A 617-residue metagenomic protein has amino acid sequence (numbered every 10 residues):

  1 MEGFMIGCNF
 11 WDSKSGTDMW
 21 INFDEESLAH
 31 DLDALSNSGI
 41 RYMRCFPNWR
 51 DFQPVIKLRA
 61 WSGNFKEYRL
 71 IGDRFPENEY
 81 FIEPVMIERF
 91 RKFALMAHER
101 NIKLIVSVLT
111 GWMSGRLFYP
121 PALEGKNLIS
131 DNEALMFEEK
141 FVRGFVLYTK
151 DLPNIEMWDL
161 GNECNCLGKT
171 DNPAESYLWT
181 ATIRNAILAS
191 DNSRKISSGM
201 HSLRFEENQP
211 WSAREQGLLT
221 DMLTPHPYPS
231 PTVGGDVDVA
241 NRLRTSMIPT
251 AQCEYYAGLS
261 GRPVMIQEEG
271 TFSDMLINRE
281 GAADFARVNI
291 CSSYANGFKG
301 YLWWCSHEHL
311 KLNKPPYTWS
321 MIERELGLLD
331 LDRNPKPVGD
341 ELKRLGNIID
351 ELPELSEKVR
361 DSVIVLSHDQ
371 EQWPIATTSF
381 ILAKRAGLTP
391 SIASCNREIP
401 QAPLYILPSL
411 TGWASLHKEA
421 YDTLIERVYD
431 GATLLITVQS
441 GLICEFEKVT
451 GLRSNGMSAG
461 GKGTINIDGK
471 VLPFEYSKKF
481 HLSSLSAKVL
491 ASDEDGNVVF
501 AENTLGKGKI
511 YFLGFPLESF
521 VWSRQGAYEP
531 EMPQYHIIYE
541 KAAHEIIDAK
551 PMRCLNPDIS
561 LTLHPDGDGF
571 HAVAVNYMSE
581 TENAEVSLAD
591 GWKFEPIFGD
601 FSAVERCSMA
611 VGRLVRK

Functional and structural regions predicted by a protein language model:
M1-G16, C253-A283: Mobile, glycine- and charge-enriched loop segments and immediately flanking short secondary-structure elements within
M1-T220, D284: Active-site mouth of glycoside hydrolases
M5-N9, Y42-P47, L104-V108, E156-L160 (+8 more regions): Structural recognition of the beta-strand scaffold that forms the well-ordered cores of secreted hydrolase catalytic
C8, L35, A97, F145 (+9 more regions): Conserved, mostly hydrophobic/aromatic
W11-S13, N48, L109-M113, L160-E163 (+7 more regions): Active-site beta-loop-alpha junctions enriched in small/polar residues
S27-D31, K140-V146, L203-E215, S246-Y256 (+4 more regions): Alpha-helical scaffolding within the catalytic cores of extracellular/periplasmic polymer-degrading hydrolases
P173-L178, T182, S193-M200, R204-M275 (+2 more regions): Glycoside hydrolase catalytic-domain groove-lining segments
L259, G270-K617: Carbohydrate-binding surfaces of carbohydrate-active enzymes
